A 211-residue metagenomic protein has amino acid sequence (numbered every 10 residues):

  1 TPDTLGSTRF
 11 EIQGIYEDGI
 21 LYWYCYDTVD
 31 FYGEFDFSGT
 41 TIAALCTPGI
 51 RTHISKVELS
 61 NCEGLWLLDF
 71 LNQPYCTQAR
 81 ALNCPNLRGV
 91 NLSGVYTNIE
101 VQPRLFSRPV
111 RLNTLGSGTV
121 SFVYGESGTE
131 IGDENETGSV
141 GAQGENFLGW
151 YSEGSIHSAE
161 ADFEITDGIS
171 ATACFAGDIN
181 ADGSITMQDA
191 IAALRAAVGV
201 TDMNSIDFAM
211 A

Functional and structural regions predicted by a protein language model:
T1-C46, N61-E63, P85-T129: N-terminal capping/linker segments that flank leucine-rich repeat
D3, T8, V29, G33 (+6 more regions): Conserved positions within tandem-repeat grammars
T28, P48-H53, F70-Y75, L115: Extracellular beta-strand-rich, repetitive "passenger/adhesive" scaffolds that bind or process carbohydrates
S55-K56, E63-W66: Tandem repeat domain/solenoid detector
R80-A81, I99-L105, F122-V123, E153 (+2 more regions): Short, tandemly repeated low-complexity microdomains enriched for cysteine and small residues
F106-A176: Secondary-structure capping and domain/repeat boundary segments
T172-A211: Cellulosome-associated attachment modules in secreted, modular CAZymes
